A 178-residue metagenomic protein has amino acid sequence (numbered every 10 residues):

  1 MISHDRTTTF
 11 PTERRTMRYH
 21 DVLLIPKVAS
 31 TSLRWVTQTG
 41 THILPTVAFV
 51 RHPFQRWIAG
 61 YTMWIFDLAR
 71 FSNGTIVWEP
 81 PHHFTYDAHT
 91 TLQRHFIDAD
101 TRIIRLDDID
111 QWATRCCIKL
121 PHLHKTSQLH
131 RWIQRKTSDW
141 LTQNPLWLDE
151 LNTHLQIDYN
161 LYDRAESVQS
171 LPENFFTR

Functional and structural regions predicted by a protein language model:
M1, L146, E173-R178: Non-catalytic N-terminal targeting/anchoring module and adjacent flexible stem/linker that precedes the structured
H4-P11, H42-I157, L161-A165: PAPS-dependent sulfotransferase catalytic domain
P11-P26: Extended, structured, electrostatic nucleic-acid-contact surfaces
I25-T37, H52-P53: Catalytic nucleophile-elbow at a beta strand-turn-alpha helix junction centered on a G-D-S/GDSL motif, marking
T39, L120-P121, V168, R178: General N-terminal targeting signals
L161-T177: Long, positively charged, glycine-interspersed low-complexity recognition regions
